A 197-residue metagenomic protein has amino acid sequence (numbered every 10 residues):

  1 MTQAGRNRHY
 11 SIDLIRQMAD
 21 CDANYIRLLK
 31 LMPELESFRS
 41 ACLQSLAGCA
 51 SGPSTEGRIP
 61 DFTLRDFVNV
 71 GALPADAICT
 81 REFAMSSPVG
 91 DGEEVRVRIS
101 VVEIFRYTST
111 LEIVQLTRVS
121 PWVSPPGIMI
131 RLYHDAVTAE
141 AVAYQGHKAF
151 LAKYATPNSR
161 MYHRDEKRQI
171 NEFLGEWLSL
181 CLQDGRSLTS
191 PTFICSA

Functional and structural regions predicted by a protein language model:
M1-E94, R98-T108, S179-A197: Eukaryotic low-complexity, non-globular regulatory regions
M85-S87, E112-R118: Short beta-strand segments that buttress and anchor functional surface loops
V97, L111-I113, I128: Hydrophobic residues positioned within well-ordered beta-strands of beta-sheet architectures
Q115-S196: An exposed acidic His-Trp-rich patch
